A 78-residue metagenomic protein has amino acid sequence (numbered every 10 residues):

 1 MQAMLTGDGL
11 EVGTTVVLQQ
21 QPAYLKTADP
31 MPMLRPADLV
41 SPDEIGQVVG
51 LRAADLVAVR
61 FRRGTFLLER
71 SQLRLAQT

Functional and structural regions predicted by a protein language model:
Q2-T78: Basic/aromatic-rich interaction segments and small domains that mediate binding to polyanionic partners
